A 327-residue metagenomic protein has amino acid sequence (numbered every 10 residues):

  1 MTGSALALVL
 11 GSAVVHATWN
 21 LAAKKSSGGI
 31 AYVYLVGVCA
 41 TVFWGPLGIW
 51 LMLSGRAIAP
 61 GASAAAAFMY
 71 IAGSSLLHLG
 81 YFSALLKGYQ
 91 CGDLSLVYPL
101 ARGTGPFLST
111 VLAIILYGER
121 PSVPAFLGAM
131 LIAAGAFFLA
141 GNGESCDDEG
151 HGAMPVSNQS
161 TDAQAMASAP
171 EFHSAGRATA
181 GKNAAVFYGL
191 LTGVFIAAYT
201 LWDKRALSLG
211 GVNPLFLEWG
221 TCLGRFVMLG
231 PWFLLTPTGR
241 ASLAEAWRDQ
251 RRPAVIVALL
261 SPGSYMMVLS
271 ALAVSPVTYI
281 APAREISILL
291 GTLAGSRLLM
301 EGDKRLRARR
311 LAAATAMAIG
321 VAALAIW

Functional and structural regions predicted by a protein language model:
M1-G73, L79-G92, N142-L190, L223-I256 (+4 more regions): Membrane-interface interhelical linkers
V9, V33-Y34, I71, Y98-P99 (+4 more regions): Hydrophobic/aromatic positions within or immediately flanking transmembrane alpha-helices of multi-pass small-molecule
A13-A17, G45, S75, L79-G80 (+9 more regions): Hydrophobic/small/kink-forming positions within alpha-helical transmembrane segments of polytopic membrane proteins
G28-Y32, A84-A101, R120, S208-L215 (+1 more regions): Structural motif at transmembrane-helix junctions in multi-pass transporters
C39-P46, L100-I115, M130, G224-M228 (+3 more regions): Alpha-helical transmembrane segments of compact multi-pass small-molecule transporters, enriched in specific families
W44, T110, I114, V123-G143 (+4 more regions): Hydrophobic transmembrane alpha-helices of multi-pass small-molecule transport proteins
A67-S75, P121-A133, N213-F226: Alpha-helical transmembrane segments
G181-S208, V212-L215: Selected transmembrane alpha-helices and immediately adjacent juxtamembrane segments of polytopic inner-membrane
